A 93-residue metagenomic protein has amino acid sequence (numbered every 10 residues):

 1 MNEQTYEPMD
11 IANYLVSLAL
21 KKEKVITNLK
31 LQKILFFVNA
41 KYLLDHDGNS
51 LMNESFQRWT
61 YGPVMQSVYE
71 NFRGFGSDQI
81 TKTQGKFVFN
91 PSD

Functional and structural regions predicted by a protein language model:
M1-D93: Conserved, aromatic- and glycine-enriched, well-ordered alpha/beta core segments that occur as contiguous structural
